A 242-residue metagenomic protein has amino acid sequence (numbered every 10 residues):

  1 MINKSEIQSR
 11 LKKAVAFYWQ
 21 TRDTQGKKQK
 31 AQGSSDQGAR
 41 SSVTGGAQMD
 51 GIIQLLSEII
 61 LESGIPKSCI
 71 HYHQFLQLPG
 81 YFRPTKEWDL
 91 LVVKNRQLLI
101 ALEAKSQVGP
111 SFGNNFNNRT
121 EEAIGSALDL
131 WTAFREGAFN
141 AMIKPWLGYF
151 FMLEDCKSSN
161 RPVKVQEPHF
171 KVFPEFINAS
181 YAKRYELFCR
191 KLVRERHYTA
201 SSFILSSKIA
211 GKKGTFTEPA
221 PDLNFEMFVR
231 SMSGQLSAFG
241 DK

Functional and structural regions predicted by a protein language model:
M1-Q32, P174-K242: Charged, low-complexity C-terminal accessory regions
M1-Y72: Interdomain/boundary linker segments immediately adjacent to catalytic/signaling cores
G46-Q54, E58, E121-I124, A182 (+1 more regions): Short, well-ordered alpha-helical segments
E58-K67, V93-L98, T132-M142: Secondary-structure boundary elements
C69-N95: Active-site metal-binding core of divalent-cation-utilizing nuclease and nuclease-like domains
Q77, K105-N118: Short helix/strand-bridging catalytic loops that position acidic/His residues to coordinate divalent metals and engage
L90-V92, I100-S106, A123: Conserved catalytic cores of phosphodiester-cleaving nucleases, focusing on short active-site segments
G113-A210, E218: Acidic, metal/cofactor-coordinating or nucleic-acid-engaging core segments within structured domains
